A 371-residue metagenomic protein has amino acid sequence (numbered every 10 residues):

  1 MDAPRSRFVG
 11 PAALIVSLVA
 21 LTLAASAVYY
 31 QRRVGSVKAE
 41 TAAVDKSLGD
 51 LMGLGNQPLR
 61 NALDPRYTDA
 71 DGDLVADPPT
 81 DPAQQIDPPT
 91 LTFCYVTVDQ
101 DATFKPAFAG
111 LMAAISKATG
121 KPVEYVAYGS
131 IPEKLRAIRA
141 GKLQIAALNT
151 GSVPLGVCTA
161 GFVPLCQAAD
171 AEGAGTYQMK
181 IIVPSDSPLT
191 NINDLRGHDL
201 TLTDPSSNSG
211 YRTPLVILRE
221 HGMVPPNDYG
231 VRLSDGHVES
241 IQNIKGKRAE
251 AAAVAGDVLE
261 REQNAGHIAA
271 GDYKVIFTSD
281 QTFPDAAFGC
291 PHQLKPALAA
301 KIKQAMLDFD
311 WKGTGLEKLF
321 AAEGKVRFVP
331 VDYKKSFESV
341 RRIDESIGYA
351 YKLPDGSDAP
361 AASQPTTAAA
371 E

Functional and structural regions predicted by a protein language model:
D2-E133, E317-E371: N-terminal hydrophobic or amphipathic helices and topogenic motifs
F93-S116, T150-G151, A174-Q242, G246 (+4 more regions): Bilobed "Venus flytrap"/periplasmic-binding protein-like clamshell domains and structurally analogous long
V96-T97, A171-K180, H267-M306, F320-I343: Periplasmic-binding protein-like
Y125-R136, P225-Q242, Q281-F283: Short helix-initiation/N-cap motifs at beta->coil->alpha
P132-A146, T159, N193, H237-D257: Short helices/loops that flank or line small-molecule/ion binding pockets
T150-A160, I217-E220, K245-G246, E250-G271: A ligand-binding cleft/hinge motif common to bilobed small-molecule-binding domains
F162-A174: A structural signal for short loop-to-beta-strand junctions that line the ligand-binding cleft of periplasmic/secreted
S207-S209, L307-A322: Periplasmic-binding protein-like
